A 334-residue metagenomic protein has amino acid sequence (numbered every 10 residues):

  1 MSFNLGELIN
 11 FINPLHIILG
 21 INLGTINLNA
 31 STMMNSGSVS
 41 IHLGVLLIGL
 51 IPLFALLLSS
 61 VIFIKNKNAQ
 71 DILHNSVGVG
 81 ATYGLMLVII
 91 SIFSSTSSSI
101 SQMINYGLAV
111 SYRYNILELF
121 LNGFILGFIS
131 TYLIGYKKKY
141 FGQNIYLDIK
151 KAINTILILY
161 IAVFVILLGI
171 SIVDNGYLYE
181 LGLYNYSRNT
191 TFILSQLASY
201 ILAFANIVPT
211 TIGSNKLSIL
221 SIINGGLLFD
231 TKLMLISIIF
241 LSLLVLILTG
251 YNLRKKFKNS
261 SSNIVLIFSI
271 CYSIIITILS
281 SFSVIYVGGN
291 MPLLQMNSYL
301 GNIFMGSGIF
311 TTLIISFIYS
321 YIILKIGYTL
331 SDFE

Functional and structural regions predicted by a protein language model:
M1, K67-A81, I145-V163, K258-I270: Alpha-helical transmembrane segments and their helix-start/interface "positive-inside/aromatic belt" motifs in integral
M1-L53, F93-I116, L168-I238, I278-Y321 (+1 more regions): Long, glycine/tryptophan/cysteine-rich extracytoplasmic
S38-N68, N122-G142, D230-K258, F317-E334: Transmembrane alpha-helical segments in integral membrane proteins
L50-S60, I64-K65, I72, V79-F93: Small-residue-rich
D71-H74, S94-I125, S130-I158: Membrane-interface helix-loop-helix junctions at boundaries between adjacent transmembrane segments
G80-I90, Y160, F164-V165, C271-L279: Aromatic-anchored segments of alpha-helical transmembrane domains
K150-K151, T155-F164, I223-S242: Surface-exposed interaction/gating patches
S237-L244, S262-I275: C-terminal substrate/ligand-recognition segments
